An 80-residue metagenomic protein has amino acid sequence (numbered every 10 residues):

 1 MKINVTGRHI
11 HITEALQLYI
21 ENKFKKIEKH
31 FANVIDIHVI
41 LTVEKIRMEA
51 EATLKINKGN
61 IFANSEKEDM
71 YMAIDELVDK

Functional and structural regions predicted by a protein language model:
M1-K80: N-terminal, polar/charged subdomain of small-to-medium soluble alpha/beta proteins
